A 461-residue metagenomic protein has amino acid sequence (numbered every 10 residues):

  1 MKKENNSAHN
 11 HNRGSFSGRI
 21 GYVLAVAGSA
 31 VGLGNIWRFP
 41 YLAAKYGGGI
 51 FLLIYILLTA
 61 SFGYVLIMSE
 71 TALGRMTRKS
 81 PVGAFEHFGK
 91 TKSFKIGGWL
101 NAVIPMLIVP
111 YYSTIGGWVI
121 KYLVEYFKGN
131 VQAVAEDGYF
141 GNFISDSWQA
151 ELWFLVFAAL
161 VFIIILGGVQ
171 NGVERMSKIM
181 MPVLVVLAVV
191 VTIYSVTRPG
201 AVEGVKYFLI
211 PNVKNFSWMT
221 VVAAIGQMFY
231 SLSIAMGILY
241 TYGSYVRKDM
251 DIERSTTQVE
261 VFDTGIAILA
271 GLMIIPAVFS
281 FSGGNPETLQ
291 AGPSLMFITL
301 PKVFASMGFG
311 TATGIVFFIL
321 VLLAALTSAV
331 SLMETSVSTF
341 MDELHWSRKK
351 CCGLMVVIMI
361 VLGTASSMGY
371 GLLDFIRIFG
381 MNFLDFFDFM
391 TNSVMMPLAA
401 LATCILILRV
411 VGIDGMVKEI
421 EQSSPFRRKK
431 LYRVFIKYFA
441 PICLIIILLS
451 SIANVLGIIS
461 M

Functional and structural regions predicted by a protein language model:
M1-W37, L66-T71, R75-F88, K92-W99 (+2 more regions): Membrane-interface "cap" regions at the ends of multi-pass membrane proteins
K2, A8-N12, F16, E174 (+2 more regions): Membrane-embedded translocation segments of transport machinery
K2, H9, G83, G116-S145 (+7 more regions): Helix-loop-helix connectors at the membrane interface of multi-pass transporters/channels
N10-R13, Y41-Y46, P81-L100, S113-G172 (+5 more regions): Inter-helical loop and helix-membrane interface segments of multi-pass membrane transporters/permeases
S15-V26, I50-I54, K92-M106, L152-F157 (+6 more regions): Select transmembrane alpha-helical segments in multipass membrane proteins
G18-L58, G243, R254-T257, V261-T264 (+2 more regions): Transmembrane helix-boundary motif of multi-pass solute transporters/channels
A43-S69, Q149, M395-A399: Extracellular loop-to-transmembrane helix junctions
I96-A102, H345-V356, D388-L444: C-terminal membrane-solvent junction of multi-pass transporters and transport-like membrane proteins
